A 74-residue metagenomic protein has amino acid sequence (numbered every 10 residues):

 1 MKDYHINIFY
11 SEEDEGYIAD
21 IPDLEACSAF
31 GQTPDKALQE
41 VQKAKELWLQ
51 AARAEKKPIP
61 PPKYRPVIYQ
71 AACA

Functional and structural regions predicted by a protein language model:
M1-H5, Q39-A74: Short, charged, surface-exposed hinge/linker loops at domain edges that act as mobile lids or interdomain connectors
N7-F9, F30, A71: Generic structural detector for well-ordered beta-strands
F9-L24: Short aromatic-glycine-(Arg/Gly/Cys) micro-motifs in beta-strand/loop hairpins
E12, C27, A52: Short glycine- and Lys/Arg-enriched binding-loop motifs that mark or flank ligand-binding interfaces
E15, F30, E55: Short glycine-rich loop/turn motifs that provide flexible caps or phosphate-binding loops at active sites
D23-K36: A short, exposed loop/beta-hairpin motif centered on an aromatic-Gly-Thr core
